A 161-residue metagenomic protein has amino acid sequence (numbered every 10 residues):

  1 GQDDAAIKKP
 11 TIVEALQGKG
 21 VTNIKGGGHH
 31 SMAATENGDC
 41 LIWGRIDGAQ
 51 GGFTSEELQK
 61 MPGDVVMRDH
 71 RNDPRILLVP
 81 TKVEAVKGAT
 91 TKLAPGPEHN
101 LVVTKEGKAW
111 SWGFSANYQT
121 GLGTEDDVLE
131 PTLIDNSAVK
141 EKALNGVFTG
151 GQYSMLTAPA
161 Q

Functional and structural regions predicted by a protein language model:
G1-Q161: Eukaryote-biased RCC1-like beta-propeller repeat architecture
